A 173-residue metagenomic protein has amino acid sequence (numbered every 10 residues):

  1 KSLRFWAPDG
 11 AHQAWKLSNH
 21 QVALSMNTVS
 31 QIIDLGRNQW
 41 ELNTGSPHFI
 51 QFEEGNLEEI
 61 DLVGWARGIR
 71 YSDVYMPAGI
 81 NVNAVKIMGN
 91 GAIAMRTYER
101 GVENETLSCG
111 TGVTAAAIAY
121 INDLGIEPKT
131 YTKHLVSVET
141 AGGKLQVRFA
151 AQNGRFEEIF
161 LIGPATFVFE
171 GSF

Functional and structural regions predicted by a protein language model:
K1-S108, A115-F173: Active-site proximal loop and beta-alpha junction motif in alpha/beta enzyme cores
